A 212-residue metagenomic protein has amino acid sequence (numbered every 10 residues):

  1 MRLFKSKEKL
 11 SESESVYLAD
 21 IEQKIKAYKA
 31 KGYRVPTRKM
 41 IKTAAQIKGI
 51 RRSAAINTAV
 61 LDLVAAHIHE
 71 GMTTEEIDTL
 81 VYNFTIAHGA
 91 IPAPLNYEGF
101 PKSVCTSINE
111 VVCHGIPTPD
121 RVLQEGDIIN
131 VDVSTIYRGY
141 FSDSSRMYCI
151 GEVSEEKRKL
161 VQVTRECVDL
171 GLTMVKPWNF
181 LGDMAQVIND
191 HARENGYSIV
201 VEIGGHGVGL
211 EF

Functional and structural regions predicted by a protein language model:
M1-F212: Active-site neighborhoods and metal-handling regions in enzymes and metal-associated proteins
